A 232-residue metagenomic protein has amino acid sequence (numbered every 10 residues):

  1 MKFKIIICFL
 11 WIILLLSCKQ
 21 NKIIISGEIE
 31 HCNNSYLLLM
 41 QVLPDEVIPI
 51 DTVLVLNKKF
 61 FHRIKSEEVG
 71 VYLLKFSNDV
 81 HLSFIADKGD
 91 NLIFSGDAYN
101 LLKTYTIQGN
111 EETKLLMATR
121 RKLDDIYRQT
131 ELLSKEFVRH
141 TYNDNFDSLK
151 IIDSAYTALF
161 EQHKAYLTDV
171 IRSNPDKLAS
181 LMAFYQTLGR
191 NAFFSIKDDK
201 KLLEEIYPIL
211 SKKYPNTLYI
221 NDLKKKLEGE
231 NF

Functional and structural regions predicted by a protein language model:
M1-E28: Bacterial Sec-dependent N-terminal signal peptides
F3, A165-Y166: Short, charged low-complexity linear motifs
C18-A158, H163-K164: A non-transmembrane, solvent-exposed segment enriched in polar/low-complexity residues
E112, Y166, V170-K177: Soluble oligomerization/assembly scaffold segments of membrane-associated complexes
D147, I151, Y166, L202 (+1 more regions): Exposed alpha-helical structural elements
R172-P175, A179-F232: Charged, long alpha-helical assembly modules
